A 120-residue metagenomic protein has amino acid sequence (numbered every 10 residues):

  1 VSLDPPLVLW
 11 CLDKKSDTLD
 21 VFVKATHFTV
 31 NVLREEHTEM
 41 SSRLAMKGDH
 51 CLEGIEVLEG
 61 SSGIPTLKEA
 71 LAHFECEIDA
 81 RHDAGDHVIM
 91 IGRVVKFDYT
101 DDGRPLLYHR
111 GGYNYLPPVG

Functional and structural regions predicted by a protein language model:
V1-G120: Basic, polyanion-binding surface patches
